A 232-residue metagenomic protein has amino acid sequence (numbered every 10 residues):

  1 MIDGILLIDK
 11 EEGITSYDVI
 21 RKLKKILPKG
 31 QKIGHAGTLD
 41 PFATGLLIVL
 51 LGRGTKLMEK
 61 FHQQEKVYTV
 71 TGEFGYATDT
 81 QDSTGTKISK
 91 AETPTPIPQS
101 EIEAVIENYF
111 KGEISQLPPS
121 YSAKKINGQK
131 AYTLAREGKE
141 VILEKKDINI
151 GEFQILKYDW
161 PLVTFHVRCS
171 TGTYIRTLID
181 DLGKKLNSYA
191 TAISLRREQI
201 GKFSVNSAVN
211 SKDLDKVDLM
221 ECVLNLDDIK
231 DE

Functional and structural regions predicted by a protein language model:
M1-E232: Catalytic/RNA-binding core of pseudouridine synthases
